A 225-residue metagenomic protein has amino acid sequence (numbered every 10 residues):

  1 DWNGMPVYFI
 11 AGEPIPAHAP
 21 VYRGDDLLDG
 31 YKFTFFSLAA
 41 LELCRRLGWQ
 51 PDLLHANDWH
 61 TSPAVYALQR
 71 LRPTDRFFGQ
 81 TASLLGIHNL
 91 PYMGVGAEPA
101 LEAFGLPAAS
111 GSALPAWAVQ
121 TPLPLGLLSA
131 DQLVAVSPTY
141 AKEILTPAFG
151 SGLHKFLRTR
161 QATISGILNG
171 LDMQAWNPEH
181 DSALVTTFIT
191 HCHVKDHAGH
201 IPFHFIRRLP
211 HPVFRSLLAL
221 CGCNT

Functional and structural regions predicted by a protein language model:
D1-T225: Catalytic cores of carbohydrate-active enzymes across secretory and cytosolic contexts
